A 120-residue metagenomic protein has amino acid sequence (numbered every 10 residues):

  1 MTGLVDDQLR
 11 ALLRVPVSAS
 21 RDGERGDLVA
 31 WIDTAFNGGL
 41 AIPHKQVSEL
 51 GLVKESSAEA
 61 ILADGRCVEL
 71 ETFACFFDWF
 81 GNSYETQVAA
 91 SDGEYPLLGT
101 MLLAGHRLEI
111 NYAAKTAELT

Functional and structural regions predicted by a protein language model:
M1-T120: Pepsin/retropepsin-fold aspartyl endopeptidases
